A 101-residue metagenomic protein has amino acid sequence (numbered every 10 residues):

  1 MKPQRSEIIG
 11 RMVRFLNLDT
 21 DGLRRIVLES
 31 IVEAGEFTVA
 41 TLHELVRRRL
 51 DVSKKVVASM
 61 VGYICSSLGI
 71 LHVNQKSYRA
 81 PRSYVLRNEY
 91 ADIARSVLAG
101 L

Functional and structural regions predicted by a protein language model:
M1-P3, A94-L101: Short acidic DE-rich linear segments
K2-L28: Short alpha-helical segments that sit at the start of domains
N17-D21, Q75-L98: Short, cationic-aromatic polyanion-contact patches
S30-G35: Short helix-to-turn junction characteristic of helix-turn-helix DNA-binding domains, especially the helix
F37-V46: Short acidic, hydrophobic short linear motifs in intrinsically disordered regions
D51-S66: Short amphipathic alpha-helical interaction segments
C65-S77: A short, conserved structural fragment
